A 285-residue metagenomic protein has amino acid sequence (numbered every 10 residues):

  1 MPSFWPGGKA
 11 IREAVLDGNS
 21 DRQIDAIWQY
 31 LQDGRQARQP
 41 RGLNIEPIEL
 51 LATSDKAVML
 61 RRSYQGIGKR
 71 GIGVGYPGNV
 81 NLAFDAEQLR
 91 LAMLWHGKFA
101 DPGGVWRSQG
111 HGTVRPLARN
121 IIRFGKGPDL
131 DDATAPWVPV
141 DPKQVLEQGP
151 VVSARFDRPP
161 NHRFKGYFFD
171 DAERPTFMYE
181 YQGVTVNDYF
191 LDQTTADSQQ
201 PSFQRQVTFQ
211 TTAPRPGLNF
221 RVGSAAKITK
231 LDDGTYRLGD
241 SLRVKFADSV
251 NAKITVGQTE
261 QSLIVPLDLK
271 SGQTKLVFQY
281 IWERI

Functional and structural regions predicted by a protein language model:
K9-G42: C-terminal capping alpha-helices of c-type cytochrome domains
E13, D21, Q29, E46-E49 (+4 more regions): Glutamate identity and glutamate-enriched acidic tracts
R22, S202-Q204: Short, well-structured alpha-helical interface segments that form or flank functional binding sites
W28-L31, G110-G112, V207, G234-R237 (+1 more regions): Short, surface-exposed, polar/charged, turn-prone segments marking secondary-structure boundaries
A37-Y189, T195-S202, R215-R243, I285: Beta-strand-rich N-terminal accessory domains
E180-T185, Q204-Q206, T212-A225, S241-I285: Beta-strand-rich recognition/accessory modules
